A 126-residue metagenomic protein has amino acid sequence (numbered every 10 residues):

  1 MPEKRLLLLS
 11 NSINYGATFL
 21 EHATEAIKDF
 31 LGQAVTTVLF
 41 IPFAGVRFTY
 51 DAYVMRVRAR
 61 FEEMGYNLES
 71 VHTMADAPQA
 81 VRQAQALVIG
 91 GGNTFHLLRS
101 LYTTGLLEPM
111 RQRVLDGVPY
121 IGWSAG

Functional and structural regions predicted by a protein language model:
M1-G90: N-terminal beta1-alpha1 cap of cysteine-dependent amidohydrolase-like domains
A26, F30, S100, R113: Residues that form generic nucleotide/phosphate-binding pockets
V46, T94-F95, G126: Short, catalytically relevant binding-site loops at active-site mouths
V88-G91, V114-G126: Catalytic nucleophile loop
T94-T104: Glycine/threonine-rich flexible loop motifs
T104-G117: Catalytic-core regions built around general acid/base machinery
